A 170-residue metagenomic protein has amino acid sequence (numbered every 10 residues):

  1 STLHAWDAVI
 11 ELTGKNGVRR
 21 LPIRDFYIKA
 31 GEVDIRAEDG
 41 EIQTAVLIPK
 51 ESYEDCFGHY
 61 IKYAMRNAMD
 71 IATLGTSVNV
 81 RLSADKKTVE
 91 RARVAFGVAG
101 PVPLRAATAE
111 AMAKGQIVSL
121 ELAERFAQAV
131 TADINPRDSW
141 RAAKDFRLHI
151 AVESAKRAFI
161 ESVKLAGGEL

Functional and structural regions predicted by a protein language model:
S1-L170: C-terminal structural segment of proteins
